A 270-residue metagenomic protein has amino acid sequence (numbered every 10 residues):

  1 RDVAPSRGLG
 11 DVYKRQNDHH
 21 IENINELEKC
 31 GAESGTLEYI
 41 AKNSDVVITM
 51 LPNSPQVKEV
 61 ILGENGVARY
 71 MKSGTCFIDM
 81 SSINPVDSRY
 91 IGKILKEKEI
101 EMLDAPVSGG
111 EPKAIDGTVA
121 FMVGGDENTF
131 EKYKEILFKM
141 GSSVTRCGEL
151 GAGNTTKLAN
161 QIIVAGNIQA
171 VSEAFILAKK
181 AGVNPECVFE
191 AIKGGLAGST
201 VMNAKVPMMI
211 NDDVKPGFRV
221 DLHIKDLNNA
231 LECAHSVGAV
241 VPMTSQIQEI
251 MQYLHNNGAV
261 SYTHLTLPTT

Functional and structural regions predicted by a protein language model:
D2-L9, Y13, H264-T270: Single conserved hydrophobic/aromatic residue that forms the stacking wall/gate of nucleotide- or nucleobase-binding
D11-C30: NAD(P)-binding Rossmann-fold cofactor-contacting core
N17, M50, A105: The conserved SAM/SAH-binding core of class I Rossmann-like methyltransferase domains, concentrating on the hydrophobic
L37-K42, V46, S54-V119: Rossmann-like NAD(P)(H) cofactor-binding subdomain of soluble oxidoreductases
I83-Q161: Rossmann-fold dinucleotide-binding core
A152-Y262: Helical "substrate-binding/catalytic lid" subdomain of Rossmann-like NAD(P)-dependent dehydrogenases/reductases
